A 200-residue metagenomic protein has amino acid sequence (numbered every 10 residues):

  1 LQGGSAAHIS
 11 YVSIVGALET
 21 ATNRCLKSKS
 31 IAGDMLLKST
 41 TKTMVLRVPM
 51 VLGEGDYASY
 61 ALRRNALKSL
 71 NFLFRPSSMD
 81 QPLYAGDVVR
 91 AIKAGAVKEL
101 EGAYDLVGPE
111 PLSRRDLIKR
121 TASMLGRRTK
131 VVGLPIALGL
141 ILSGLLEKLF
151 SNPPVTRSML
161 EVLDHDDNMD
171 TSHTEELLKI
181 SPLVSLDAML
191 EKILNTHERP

Functional and structural regions predicted by a protein language model:
L1-G33, L37-S39, T43-P49: Conserved Rossmann-fold NAD(P)-dependent oxidoreductase catalytic core, especially the SDR/UDP-sugar
G16-E19, M50-G53, S78-M79, G108: Short histidine/acidic/glycine/proline-rich micro-motifs that form metal- and phosphate-coordinating active-site loops
A21-R24, M44-R63, L112: Flexible, glycine-rich beta-alpha linker
L26, S30-G33, D56-Y60, R115 (+1 more regions): Short, surface-exposed alpha-helical segments at coil->helix boundaries
K27-K29, A61-N65, S123, K148-S151: Short, hinge-like loop/turn segments at secondary-structure boundaries
R64-L83, D87, A91-E99, D105: A conserved pocket-lining segment of Rossmann-fold NAD(P)-dependent short-chain dehydrogenase/reductase
L70-A85, L146-D170: Low-complexity, charge- and small-residue-enriched intrinsically disordered regions
A91, G95-V155, M169-P200: Mid/C-terminal beta-alpha module of Rossmann-like enzyme folds, strongest in SDR-family dehydrogenases/epimerases
